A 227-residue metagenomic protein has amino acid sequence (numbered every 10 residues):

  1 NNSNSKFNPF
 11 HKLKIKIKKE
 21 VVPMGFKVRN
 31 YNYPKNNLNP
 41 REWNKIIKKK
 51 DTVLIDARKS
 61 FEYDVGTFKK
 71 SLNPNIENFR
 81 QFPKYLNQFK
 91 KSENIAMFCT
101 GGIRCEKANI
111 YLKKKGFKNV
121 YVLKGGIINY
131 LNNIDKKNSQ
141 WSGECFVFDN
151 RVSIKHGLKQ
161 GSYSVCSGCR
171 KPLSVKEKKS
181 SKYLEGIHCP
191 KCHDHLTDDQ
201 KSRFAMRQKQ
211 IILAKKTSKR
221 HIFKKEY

Functional and structural regions predicted by a protein language model:
N1-N36, T52, K59-I95, I103-Y227: Rhodanese-like catalytic fold shared by cysteine-dependent sulfurtransferases and DSP/PTP-type phosphatases
K35-N39, I47: A conserved helix-loop-strand patch within extracytoplasmic ligand-binding domains of the periplasmic binding
